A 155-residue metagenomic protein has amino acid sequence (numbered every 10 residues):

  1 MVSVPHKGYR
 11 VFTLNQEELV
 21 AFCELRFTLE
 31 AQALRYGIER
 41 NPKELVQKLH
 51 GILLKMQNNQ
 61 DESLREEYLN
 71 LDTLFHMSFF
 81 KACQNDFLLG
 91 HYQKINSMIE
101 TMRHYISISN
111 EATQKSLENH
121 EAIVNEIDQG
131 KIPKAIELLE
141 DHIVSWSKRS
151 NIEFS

Functional and structural regions predicted by a protein language model:
M1-H6, R10-T13: Beta-hairpin "wing" of winged helix-turn-helix
V2, F27, K43, Q47-H50 (+1 more regions): Amphipathic alpha-helical repeat elements characteristic of tetratricopeptide repeat
E17, E24-N41, T73-N110, W146-S150: Hydrophobic, amphipathic alpha-helical faces that serve as interaction scaffolds
E30-N58: Amphipathic alpha-helical dimerization/coiled-coil segments that flank or bridge DNA-binding/regulatory modules
V46-H50, L69, L89, I136-E137: Conserved positions within tetratricopeptide repeat
H50-Q57, S97, H104-S155: C-terminal all-alpha effector/ligand-binding and dimerization domain of prokaryotic HTH-type transcriptional repressors
D61-L64: Short coil/turn linkers that connect adjacent helices within long alpha-helical scaffolds, especially alpha-solenoid
